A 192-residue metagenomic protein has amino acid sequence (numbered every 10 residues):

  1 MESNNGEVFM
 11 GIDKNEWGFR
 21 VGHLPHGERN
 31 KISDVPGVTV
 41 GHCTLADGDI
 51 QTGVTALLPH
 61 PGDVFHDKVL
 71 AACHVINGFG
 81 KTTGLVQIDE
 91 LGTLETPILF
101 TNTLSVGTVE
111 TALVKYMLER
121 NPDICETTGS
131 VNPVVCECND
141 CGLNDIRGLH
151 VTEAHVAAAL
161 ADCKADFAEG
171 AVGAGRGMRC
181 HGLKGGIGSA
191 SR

Functional and structural regions predicted by a protein language model:
G6-R192: Alpha/propeptide regions of enzymes that mature by internal proteolysis
